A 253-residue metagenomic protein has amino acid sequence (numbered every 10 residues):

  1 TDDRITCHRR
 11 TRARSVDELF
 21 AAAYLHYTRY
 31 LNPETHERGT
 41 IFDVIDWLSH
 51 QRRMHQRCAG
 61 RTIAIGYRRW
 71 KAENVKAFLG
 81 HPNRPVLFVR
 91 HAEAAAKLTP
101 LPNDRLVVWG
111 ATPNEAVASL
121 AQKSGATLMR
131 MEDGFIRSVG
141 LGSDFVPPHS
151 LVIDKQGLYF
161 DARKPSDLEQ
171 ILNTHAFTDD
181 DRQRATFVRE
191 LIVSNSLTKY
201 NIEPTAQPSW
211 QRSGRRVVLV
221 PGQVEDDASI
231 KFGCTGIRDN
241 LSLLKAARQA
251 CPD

Functional and structural regions predicted by a protein language model:
T1-D253: Catalytic-core helical/loop segments in enzymes performing group transfer/polymerization on anionic/lipid-linked
